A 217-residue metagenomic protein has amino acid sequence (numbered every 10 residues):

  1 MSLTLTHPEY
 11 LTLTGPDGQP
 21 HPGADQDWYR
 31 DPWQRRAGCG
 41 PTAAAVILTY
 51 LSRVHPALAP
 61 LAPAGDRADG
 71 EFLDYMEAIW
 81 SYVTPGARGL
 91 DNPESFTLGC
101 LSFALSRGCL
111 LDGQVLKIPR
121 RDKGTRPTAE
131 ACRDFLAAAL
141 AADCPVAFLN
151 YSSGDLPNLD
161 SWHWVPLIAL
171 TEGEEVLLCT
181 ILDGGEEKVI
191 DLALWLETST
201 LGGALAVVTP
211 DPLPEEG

Functional and structural regions predicted by a protein language model:
M1-G99: Active-site-adjacent structural segments surrounding the nucleophilic cysteine of cysteine proteases and isopeptidases
W33, G40, F103-S106, D112: Mature extracellular "passenger" or substrate-interacting domains of secreted, surface-exposed proteins
G38, L90-E94, R126-E130, A142 (+1 more regions): Short, amphipathic alpha-helical segments
L48, L101-A104, A137: Non-transmembrane alpha-helical segments in soluble domains of secreted/periplasmic/extracellular proteins
A64, D122-R126, P157-D160: Short, flexible/disordered intra-domain loops and linkers
S106-D143: Internal catalytic-core helix/loop-beta-alpha segment that presents or stabilizes conserved functional determinants
E130-D134, A139-A142, L149-G217: Active-site signature of cysteine proteases
